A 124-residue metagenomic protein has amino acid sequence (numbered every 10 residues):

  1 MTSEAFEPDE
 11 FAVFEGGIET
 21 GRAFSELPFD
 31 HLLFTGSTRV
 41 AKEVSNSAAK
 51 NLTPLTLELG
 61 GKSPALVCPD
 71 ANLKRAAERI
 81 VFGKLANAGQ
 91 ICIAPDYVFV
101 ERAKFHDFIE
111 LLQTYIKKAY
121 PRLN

Functional and structural regions predicted by a protein language model:
M1-E19: PLP-dependent aminotransferase-like
E4-A5, S25-H31: Short, surface-exposed connector motifs at secondary-structure boundaries
E15-A23, L27-P28, G36-E43, S47: Beta-loop-alpha module in the N-terminal Rossmann-like domain of NAD(P)-dependent dehydrogenases, especially those
H31, R39-N124: ALDH superfamily catalytic-core signature
